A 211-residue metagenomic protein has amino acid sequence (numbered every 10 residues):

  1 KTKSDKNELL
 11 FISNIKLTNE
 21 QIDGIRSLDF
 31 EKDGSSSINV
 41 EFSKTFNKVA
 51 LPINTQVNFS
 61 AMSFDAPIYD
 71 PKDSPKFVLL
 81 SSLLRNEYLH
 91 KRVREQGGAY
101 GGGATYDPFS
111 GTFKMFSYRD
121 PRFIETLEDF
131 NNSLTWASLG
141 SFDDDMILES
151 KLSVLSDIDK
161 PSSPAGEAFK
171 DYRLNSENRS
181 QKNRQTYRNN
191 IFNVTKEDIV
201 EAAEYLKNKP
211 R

Functional and structural regions predicted by a protein language model:
K1-N14, F59-L79, L89-K196, P210-R211: M16 family metallopeptidases and their MPP-like homologs
E8-S60, A66-I68: An aromatic/glycine/proline-enriched structural segment found at the starts of mature extracellular/organellar domains
L51-N54, T105-Y106, Y205-L206: Replace "in large, NTP-powered and nucleic-acid-processing enzymes" with "in large, NTP-powered factors and other
S82: Substrate/cofactor-recognition hotspot
